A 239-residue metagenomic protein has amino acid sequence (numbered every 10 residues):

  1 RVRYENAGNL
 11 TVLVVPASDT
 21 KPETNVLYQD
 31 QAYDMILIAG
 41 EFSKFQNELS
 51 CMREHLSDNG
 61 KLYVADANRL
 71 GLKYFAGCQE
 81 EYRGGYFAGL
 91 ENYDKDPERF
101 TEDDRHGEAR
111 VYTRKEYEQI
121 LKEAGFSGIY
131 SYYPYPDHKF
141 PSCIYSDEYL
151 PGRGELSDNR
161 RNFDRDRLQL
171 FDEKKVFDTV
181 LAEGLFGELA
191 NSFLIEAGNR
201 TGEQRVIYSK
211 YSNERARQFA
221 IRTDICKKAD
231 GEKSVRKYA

Functional and structural regions predicted by a protein language model:
R1-N25: Class I SAM-dependent methyltransferase SAM/SAH-binding core
N25-I36: A short acidic, Gly/Pro-enriched loop at the edge of an enzyme's catalytic core that lines a small-molecule cofactor
A39-F42: Residues lining the SAM
F45-Y63: A short glycine-rich, Lys/Arg-flanked "PGG" loop and its adjoining helix->strand segment in the class I
Y63-G89: Conserved class I S-adenosyl-L-methionine
E80-R110: C-terminal alpha-helical "lid/dimerization" subdomain adjacent to the S-adenosyl-L-methionine
R105-Y133: Short alpha-helix
Y135, F140-A239: C-terminal lobe and adjacent flexible extensions of AdoMet/dcAdoMet transferase-like proteins
